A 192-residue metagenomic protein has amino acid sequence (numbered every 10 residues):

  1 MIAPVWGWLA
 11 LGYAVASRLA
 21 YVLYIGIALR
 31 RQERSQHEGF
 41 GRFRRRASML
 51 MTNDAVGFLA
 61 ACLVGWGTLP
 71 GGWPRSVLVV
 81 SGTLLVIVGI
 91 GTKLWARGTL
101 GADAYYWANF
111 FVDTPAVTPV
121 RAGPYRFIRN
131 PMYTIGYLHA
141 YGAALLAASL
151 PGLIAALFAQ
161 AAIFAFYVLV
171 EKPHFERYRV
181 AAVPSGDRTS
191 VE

Functional and structural regions predicted by a protein language model:
M1-A122, T134-E192: Membrane-anchoring alpha-helices and their flanking helix-loop junctions
P124-F127: Short amphipathic alpha-helical boundary/capping segments
